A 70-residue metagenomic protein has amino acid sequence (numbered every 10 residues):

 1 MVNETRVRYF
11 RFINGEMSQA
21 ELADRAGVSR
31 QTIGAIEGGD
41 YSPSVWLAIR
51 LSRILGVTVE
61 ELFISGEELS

Functional and structural regions predicted by a protein language model:
R6-R25: Short basic helix-loop element that most often maps to the first helix and adjoining turn of HTH DNA-binding modules
Q19, R30, V45-A48: Helix-turn-helix DNA-binding elements, focusing on the entry/boundary residues of the two helices that contact DNA
V28-S42: Recognition helix of helix-turn-helix/homeodomain-like DNA-binding domains that insert into the DNA major groove
D40-R50, L69: Short, basic-rich loop-to-helix N-cap that marks the start of a DNA-contacting helix
W46-E61: DNA major-groove recognition helix of helix-turn-helix/homeodomain DNA-binding modules
R53, F63-S70: Short, charged recognition helix plus adjacent turn of helix-turn-helix-like nucleic-acid-binding domains
